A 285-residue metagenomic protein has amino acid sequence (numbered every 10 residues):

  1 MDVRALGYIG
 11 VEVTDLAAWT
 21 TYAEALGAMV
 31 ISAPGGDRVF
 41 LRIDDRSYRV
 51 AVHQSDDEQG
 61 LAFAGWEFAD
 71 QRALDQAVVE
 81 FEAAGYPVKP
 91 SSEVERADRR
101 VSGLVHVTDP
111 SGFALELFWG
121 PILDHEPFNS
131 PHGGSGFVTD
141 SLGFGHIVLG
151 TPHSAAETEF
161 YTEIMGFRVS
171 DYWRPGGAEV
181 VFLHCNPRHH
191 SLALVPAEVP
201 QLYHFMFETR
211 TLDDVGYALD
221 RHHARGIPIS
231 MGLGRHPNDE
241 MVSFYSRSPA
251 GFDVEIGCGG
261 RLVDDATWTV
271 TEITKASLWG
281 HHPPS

Functional and structural regions predicted by a protein language model:
M1-A17, L61-A64, I122-A155, R168 (+3 more regions): N-terminal beta-strand motif that seeds the catalytic metal site of vicinal oxygen chelate
M1-Y48, L149-H190: Core segments of cupin and vicinal oxygen chelate
R4-T14, D56-E82, G103-D109, G143-P152 (+2 more regions): Vicinal oxygen chelate
W19-E24, F81, G112, E157 (+4 more regions): Conserved active-site tyrosine of GNAT-family acetyltransferases
A33-D37, I43-A69, S92-V94: Conserved donor-binding loop and adjoining core beta-sheet/short helix segment in diverse acyl/aminoacyl transferases
L41-R46, V107-P110, L183-P187, A197 (+1 more regions): Active-site beta-strand termini and strand-to-loop segments that position acidic
R46-A51, G112-L115, R188-L192, F252-D253: Short, charged/polar, Gly/Pro-enriched secondary-structure boundary elements
E82-G143, V181-F182, G226-S285: Vicinal oxygen chelate
